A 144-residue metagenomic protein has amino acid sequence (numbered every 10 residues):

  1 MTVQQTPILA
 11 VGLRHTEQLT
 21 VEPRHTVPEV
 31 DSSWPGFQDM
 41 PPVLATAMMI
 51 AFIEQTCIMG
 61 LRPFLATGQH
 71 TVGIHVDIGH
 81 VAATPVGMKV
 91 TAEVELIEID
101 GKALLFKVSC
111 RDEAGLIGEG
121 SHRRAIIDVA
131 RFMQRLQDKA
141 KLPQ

Functional and structural regions predicted by a protein language model:
M1-T6, L142-Q144: Basic/polar N-terminal segments that are highly enriched at the extreme N-terminus, encompassing both cleavable
Q4-L44: Catalytic strand-loop segment that frames the active site of acyl-thioester-processing enzymes
Q5, G36-M40, G68, H122-R123 (+2 more regions): Glycine-rich, flexible loop/turn motifs
L13-E17, V72-V76, M88-A92, K102-L104 (+1 more regions): A generic structural signal for short beta-strands and their flanking turns/coil linkers
Q18-E22, G79, S121-A125: Generic structural detector for well-ordered beta-strands
L44-F64: Short, well-structured hydrophobic secondary-structure segments
C57-T91: Hydrophobic beta-strand-centered segment that forms part of the acyl-chain substrate-binding groove
P85-V86, E95-Q144: HotDog/MaoC-like acyl-thioester-processing domains
